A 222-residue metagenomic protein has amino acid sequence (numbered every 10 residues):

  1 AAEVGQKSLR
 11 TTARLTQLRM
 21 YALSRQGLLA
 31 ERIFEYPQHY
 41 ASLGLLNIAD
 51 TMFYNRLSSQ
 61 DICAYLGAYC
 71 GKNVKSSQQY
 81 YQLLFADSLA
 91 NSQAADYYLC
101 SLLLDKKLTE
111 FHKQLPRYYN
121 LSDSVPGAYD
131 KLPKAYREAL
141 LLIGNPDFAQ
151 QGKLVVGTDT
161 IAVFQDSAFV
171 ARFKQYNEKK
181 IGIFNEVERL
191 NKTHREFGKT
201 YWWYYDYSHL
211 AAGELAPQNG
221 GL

Functional and structural regions predicted by a protein language model:
A1-Y118: Soluble catalytic regions of membrane-associated enzymes that act on cell-envelope and secretory-pathway components
L23-D50, S59-G71, L108, Y136-V170 (+3 more regions): Alpha-helical linker/edge segments of TPR/alpha-solenoid repeat scaffolds and analogous pre-/post-domain helices
D87-A90, G127-K134, G182, K192 (+1 more regions): Secondary-structure junction/capping motif
S92-D130, L142-K153, T158-V187: Extended alpha-helical scaffolding segments
K180-L222: Hydrophilic extracytoplasmic domains
